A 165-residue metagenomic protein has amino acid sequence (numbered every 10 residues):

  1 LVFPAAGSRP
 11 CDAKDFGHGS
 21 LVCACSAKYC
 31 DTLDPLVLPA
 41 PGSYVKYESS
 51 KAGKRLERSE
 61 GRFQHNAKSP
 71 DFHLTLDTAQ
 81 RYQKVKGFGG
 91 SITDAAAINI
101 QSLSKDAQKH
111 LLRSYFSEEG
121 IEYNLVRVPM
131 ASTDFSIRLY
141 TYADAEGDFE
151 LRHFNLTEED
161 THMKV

Functional and structural regions predicted by a protein language model:
V2-V165: Non-catalytic accessory regions flanking glycosidase/transglycosidase catalytic cores in CAZymes
